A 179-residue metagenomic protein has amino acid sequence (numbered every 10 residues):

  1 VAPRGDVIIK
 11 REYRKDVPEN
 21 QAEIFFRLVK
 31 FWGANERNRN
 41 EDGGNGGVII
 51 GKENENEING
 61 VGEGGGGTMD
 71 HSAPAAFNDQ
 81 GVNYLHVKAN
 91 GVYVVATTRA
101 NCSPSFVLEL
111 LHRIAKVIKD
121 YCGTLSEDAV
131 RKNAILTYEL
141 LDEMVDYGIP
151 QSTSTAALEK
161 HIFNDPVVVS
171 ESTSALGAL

Functional and structural regions predicted by a protein language model:
V1-L179: Acidic, low-complexity cytosolic segments
